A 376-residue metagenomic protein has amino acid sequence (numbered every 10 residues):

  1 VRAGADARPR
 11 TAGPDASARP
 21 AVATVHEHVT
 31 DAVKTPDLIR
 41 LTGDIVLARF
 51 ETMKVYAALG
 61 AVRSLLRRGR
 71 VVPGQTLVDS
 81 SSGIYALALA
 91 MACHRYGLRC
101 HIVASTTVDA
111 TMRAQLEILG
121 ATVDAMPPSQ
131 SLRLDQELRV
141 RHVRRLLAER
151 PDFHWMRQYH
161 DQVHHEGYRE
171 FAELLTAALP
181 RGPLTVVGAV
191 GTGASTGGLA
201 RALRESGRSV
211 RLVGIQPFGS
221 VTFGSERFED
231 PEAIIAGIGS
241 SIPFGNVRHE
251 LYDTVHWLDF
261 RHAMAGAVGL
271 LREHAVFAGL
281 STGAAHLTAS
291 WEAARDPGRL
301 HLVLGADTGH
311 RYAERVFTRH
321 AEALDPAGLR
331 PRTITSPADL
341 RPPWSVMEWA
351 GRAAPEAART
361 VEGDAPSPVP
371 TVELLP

Functional and structural regions predicted by a protein language model:
V1-P376: PLP-dependent amino-acid enzyme catalytic core
